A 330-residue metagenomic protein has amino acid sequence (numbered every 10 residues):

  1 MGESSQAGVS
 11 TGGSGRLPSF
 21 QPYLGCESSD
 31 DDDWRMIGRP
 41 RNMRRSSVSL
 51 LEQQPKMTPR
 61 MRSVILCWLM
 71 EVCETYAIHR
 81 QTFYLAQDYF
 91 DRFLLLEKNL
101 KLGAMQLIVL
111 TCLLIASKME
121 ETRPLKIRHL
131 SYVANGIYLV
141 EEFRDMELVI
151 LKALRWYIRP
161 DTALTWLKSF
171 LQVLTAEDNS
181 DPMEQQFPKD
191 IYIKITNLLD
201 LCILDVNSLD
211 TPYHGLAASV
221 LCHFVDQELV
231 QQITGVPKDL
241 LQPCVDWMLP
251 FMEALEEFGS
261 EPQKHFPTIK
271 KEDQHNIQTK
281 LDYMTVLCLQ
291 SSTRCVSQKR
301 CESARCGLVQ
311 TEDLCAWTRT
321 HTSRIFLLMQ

Functional and structural regions predicted by a protein language model:
M1-L110, L114-Q330: Acidic, serine/threonine-rich low-complexity regulatory regions at protein termini of eukaryotic cell-cycle
